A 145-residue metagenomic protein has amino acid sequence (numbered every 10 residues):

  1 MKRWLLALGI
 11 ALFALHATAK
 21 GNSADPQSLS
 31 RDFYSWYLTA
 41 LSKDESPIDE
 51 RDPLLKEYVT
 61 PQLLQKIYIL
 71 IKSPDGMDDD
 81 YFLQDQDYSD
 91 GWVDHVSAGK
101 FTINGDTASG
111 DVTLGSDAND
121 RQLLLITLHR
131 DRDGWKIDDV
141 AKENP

Functional and structural regions predicted by a protein language model:
K2-L8: Sec-dependent signal peptide recognition, specifically the positively charged N-region followed immediately by
I10-T18: Hydrophobic h-region of N-terminal signal peptides that target proteins for export in Gram-negative bacteria
A11, T113-D117, V140-P145: Secondary-structure transition/turn motif
A17-S46, E50: Short, low-complexity N-terminal intrinsically disordered segments enriched in polar/charged residues
K20, K43, K56, D94-S109 (+2 more regions): Localized chelating/binding microdomains that coordinate divalent metal ions or stabilize phosphate-bearing
D32, W36-D44, E57-Q62, K66 (+3 more regions): Structured segments of extracytoplasmic/periplasmic soluble domains in secreted or envelope-associated proteins
V59-T60, L64-D117: Surface-exposed, charged secondary-structure patches
R121-P145: Short beta-strand edge/turn micro-motifs at domain boundaries
